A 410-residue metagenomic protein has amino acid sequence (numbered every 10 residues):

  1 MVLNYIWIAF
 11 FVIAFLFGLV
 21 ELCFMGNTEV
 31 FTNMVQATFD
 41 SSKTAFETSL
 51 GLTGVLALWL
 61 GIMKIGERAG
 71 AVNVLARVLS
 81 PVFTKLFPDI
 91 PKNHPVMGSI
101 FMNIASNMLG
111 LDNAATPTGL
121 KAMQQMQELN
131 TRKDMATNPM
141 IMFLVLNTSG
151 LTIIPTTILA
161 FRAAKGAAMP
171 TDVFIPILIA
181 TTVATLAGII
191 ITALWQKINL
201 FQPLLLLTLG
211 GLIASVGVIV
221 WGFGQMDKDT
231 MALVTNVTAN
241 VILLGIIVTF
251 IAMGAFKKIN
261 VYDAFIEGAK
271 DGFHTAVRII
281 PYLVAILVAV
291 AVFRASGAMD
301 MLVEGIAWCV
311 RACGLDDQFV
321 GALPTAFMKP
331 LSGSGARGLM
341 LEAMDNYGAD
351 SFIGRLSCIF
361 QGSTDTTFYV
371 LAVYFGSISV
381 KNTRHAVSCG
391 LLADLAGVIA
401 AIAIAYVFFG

Functional and structural regions predicted by a protein language model:
M1-G54, A160-R294, A312-C313, H385-G410: Signature of multi-pass transmembrane helix bundles
V2, I6, P91, G98-I100 (+5 more regions): Generic hydrophobic alpha-helical membrane-segment signal
L3, Q36-F39, F46, P95-M97 (+3 more regions): Hydrophobic alpha-helical segments, principally membrane-spanning helices and signal/leader peptides
Y5, N33, A45, G61 (+10 more regions): Hydrophobic alpha-helical context, especially transmembrane and signal-peptide helices
V12, L16, W59, R68 (+7 more regions): Short glycine/serine/threonine-biased micro-segments
E29-E128, K257-N346: Membrane-embedded alpha-helical segments and adjacent helix-loop junctions characteristic of multi-pass solute
F101, A105, M140, M231-V234 (+2 more regions): Generic signal for short, ordered secondary-structure residues within or immediately flanking folded domains
A114-A115, A122-F161, A167-I198, L323-G410: C-terminal transmembrane helix pair
